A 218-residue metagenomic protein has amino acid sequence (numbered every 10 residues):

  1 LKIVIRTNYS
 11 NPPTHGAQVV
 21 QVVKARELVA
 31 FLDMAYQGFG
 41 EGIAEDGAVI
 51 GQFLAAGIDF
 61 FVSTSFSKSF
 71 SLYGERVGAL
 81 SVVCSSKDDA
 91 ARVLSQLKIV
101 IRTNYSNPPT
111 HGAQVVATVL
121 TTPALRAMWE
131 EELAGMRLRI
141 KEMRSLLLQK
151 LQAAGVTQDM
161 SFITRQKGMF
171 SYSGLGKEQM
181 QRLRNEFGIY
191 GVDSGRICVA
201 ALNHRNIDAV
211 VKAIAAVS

Functional and structural regions predicted by a protein language model:
L1-N104, P108-H111, A127, L138-K141 (+4 more regions): Conserved PLP-enzyme active-site core in the AAT-like
A30, F60, L147, Y190-G191: Hydrophobic beta-strand scaffold residues
S81, L120, I214-S218: Short, hydrophobic alpha-helical segments
D88, Q149-A153, L175-S218: PLP-dependent enzyme catalytic core of the Aspartate aminotransferase-like
N104, A113-A134: Amphipathic alpha-helix from the class-I
T110, F162-R165, G191: A structural signal for short secondary-structure junctions
M128-E186: Conserved PLP-binding catalytic core of the aspartate aminotransferase-like
